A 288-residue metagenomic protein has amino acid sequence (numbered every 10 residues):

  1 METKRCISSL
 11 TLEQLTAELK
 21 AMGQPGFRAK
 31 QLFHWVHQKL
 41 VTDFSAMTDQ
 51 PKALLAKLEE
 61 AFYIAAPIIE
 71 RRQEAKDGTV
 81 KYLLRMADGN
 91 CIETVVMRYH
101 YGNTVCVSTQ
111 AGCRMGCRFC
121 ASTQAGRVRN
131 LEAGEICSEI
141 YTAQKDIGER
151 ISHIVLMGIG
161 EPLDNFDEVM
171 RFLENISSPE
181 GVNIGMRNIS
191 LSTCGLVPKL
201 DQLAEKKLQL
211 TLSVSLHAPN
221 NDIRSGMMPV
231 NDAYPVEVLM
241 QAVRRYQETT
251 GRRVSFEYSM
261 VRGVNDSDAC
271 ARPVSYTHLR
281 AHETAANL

Functional and structural regions predicted by a protein language model:
M1-N103: Flexible, acidic/Gly-rich N-terminal and inter-domain linker regions that tether and position cofactor-handling modules
N90-L210, N220-D222: Conserved Radical SAM active-site core
G116, S152-G158, N188-C194, I223-D232 (+2 more regions): Conserved strand-turn element in the central/C-terminal portion of the radical SAM core barrel that lines
L131, D164, E168, N231-Y234 (+1 more regions): Alpha-helix N-cap and loop-to-helix initiation/capping positions
M240: Oxyanion-binding "anion nests"
V274: A glycine-rich beta-turn/hairpin centered on an aromatic-Pro dipeptide
H278-A281, A285-L288: Single conserved hydrophobic/aromatic residue that forms the stacking wall/gate of nucleotide- or nucleobase-binding
